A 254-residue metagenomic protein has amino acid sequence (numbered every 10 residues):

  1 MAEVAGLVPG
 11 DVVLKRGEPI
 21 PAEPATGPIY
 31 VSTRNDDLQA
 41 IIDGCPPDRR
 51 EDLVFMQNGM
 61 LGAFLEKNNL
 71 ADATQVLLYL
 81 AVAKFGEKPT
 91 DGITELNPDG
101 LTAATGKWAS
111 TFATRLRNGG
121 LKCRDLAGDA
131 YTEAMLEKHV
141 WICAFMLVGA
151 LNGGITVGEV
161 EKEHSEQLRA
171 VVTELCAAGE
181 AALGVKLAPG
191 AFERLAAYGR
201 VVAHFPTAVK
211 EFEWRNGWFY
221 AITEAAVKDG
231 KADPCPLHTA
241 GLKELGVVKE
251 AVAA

Functional and structural regions predicted by a protein language model:
M1-T94: Rossmann-like NAD(P)(H) cofactor-binding subdomain of soluble oxidoreductases
E3, L7, A25, N35-D36 (+4 more regions): Long, hydrophilic "mature protein body" segments
V4-V8, T33, I41-C45, F112-G120 (+5 more regions): Hydrophobic, Leu/Ile/Phe/Ala-enriched alpha-helical segments that form helix-helix packing faces
D48, K84-V185: Internal alpha-helical scaffold of NAD(P)-dependent oxidoreductase catalytic cores
E51, R124-D125, D233-P234: A short alpha-helix-loop-beta-strand transition element characteristic of N-terminal alpha/beta dinucleotide-binding
Q75-Y79, G106, S110, R169 (+2 more regions): Electropositive phosphate-/nucleotide-binding environments in soluble metabolic enzymes
T114, R169-A254: NAD(P)-dependent Rossmann-like dehydrogenase/reductase catalytic/cofactor-binding core
